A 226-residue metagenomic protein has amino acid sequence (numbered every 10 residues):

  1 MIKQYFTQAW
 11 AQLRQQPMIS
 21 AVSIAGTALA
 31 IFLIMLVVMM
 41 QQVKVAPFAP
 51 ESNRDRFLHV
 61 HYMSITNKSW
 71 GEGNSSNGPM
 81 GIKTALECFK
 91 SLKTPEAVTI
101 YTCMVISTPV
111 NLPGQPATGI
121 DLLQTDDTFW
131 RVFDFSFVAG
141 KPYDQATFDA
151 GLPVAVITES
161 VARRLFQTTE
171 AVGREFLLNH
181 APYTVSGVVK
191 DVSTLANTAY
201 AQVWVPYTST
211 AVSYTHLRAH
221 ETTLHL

Functional and structural regions predicted by a protein language model:
M1-K3: Short, Lys/Arg-rich, polar N-terminal cytosolic tail immediately upstream of the first transmembrane signal-anchor
Y5-R14: A short amphipathic helical element positioned immediately N-terminal to and/or at the very start of a transmembrane
Q16-K44: Short, strongly hydrophobic transmembrane alpha-helices
V37-T108, R218: Membrane-proximal extracellular/periplasmic loop immediately following the first transmembrane helix
R56-L58, I120, K141, R174: Extracytoplasmic/periplasmic beta-strand context in beta-sandwich domains, especially the cupredoxin/COX2 CuA-binding
M63-G78, E87, T99-T128, P142-V154 (+2 more regions): Short acidic/polar micro-motifs at solvent-exposed secondary-structure junctions
D126-Y143, P153-L224: Mid-to-C-terminal secondary-structure elements that act as membrane-proximal/extracytoplasmic interface segments
